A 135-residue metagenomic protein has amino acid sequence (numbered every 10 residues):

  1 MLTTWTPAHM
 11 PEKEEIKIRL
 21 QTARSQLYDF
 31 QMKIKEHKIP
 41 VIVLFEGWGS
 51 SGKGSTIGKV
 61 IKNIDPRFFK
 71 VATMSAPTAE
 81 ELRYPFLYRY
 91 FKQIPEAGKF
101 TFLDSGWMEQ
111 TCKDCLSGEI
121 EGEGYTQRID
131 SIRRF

Functional and structural regions predicted by a protein language model:
M1-F135: Glycine-rich phosphate-binding loop of ATP-dependent small-molecule kinases
